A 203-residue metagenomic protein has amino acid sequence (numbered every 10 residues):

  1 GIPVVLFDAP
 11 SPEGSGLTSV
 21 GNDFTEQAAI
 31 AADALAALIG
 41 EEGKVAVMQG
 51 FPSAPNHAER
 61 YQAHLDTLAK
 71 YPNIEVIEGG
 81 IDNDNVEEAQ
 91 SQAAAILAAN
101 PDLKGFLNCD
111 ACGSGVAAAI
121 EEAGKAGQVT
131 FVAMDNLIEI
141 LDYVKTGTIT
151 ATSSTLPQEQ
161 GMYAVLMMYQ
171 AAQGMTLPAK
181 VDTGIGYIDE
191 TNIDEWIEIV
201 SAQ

Functional and structural regions predicted by a protein language model:
G1-Q203: A residue-level marker of the well-folded mature domains of exported/periplasmic proteins
